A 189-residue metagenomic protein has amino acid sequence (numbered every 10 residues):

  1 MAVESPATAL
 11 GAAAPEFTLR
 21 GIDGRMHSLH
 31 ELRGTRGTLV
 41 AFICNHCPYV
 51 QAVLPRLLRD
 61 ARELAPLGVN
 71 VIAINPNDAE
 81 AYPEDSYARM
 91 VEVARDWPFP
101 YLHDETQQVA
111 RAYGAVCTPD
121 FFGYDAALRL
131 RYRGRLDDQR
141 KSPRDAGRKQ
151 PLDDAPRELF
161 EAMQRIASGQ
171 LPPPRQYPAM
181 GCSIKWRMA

Functional and structural regions predicted by a protein language model:
M1-A167, P172-R175: Chalcogenol-based redox active-site neighborhoods
Q170-A189: Disulfide-stabilized, aromatic/cysteine-rich ligand-recognition loop
